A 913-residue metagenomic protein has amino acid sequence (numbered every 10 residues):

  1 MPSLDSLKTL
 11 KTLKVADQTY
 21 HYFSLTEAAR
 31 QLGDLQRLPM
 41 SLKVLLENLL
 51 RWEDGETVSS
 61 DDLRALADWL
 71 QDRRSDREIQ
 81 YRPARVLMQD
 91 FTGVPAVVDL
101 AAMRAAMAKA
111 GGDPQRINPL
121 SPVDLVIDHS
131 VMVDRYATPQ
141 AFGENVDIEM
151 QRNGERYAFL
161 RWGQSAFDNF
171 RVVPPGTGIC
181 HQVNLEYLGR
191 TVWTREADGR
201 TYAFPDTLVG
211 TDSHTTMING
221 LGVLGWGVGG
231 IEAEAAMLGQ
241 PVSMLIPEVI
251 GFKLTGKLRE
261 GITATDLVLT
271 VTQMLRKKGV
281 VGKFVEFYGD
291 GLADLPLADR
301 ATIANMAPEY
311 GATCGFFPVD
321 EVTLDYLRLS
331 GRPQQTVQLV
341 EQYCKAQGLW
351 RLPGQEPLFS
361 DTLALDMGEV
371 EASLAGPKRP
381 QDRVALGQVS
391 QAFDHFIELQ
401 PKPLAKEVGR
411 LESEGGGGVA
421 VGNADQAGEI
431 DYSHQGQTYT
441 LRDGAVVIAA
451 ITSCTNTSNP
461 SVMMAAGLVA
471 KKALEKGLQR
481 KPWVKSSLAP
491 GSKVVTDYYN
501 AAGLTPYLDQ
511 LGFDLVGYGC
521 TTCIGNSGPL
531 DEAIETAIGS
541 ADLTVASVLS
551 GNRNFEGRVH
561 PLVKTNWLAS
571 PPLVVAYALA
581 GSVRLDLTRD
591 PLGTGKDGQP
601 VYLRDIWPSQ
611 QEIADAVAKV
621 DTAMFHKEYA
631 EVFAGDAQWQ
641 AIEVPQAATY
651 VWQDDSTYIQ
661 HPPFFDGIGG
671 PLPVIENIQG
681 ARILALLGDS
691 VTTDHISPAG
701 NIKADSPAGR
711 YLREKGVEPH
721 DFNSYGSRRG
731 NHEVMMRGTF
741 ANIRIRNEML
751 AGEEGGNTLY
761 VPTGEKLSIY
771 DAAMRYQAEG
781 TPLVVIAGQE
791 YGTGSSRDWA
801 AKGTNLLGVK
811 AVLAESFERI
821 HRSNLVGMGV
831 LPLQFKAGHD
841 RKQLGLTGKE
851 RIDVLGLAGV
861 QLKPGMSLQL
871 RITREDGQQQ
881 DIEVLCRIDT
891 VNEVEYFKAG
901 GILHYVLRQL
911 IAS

Functional and structural regions predicted by a protein language model:
M1-S913: Fe-S-dependent hydro-lyases/dehydratases of central metabolism
